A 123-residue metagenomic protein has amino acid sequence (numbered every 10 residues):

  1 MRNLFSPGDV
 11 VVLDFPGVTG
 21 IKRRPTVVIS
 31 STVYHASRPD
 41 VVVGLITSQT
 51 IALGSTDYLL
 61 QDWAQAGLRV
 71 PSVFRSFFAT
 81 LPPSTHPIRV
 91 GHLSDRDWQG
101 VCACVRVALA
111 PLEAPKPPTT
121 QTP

Functional and structural regions predicted by a protein language model:
G20-R23, V28-D62: Compact nucleic-acid interaction/catalytic patches
W63-P123: C-terminal terminal-subdomain/extension
